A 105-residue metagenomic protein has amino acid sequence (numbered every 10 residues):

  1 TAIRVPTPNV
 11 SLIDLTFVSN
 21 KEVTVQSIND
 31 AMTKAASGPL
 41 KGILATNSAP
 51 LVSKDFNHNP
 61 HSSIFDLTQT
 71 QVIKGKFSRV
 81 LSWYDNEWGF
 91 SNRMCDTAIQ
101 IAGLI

Functional and structural regions predicted by a protein language model:
T1-S78: C-terminal substrate-binding/catalytic lobe of Rossmann-fold NAD(P)-dependent oxidoreductases
P60-I105: NAD(P)-dependent Rossmann-like dehydrogenase/reductase catalytic/cofactor-binding core
